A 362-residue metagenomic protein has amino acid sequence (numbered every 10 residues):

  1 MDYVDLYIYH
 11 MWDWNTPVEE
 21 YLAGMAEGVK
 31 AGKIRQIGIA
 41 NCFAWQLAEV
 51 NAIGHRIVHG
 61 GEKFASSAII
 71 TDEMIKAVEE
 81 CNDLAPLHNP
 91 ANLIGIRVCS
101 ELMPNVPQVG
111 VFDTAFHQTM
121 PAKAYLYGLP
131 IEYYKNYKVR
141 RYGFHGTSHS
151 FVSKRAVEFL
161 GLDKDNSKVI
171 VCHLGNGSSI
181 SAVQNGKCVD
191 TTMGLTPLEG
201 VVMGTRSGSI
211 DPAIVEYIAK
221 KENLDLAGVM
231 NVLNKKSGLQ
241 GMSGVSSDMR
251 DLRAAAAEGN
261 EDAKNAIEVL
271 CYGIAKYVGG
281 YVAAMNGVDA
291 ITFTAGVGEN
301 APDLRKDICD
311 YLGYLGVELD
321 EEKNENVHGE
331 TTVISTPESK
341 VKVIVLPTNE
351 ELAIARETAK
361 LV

Functional and structural regions predicted by a protein language model:
M1-D2, A48-A52, A156-D163, V278-D289: Phosphate/pyrophosphate-binding loops at sites that engage ATP/ADP/AMP, CoA/4′-phosphopantetheine, polyphosphate
M1-V50: Glycine/proline-rich, positively charged, aromatic-decorated active-site loop/lid region on the catalytic face
N51-H88, V109, A115-A124: Short beta-strand-loop/turn "lid" adjacent to the catalytic site in phosphate-handling enzymes
H55, P86-N89, P107-F112, Q118 (+4 more regions): General beta-strand structural signal in soluble alpha/beta enzymes
F116-K221: Glycine-rich phosphate-binding loop of actin/hexokinase-like ATP-binding domains
G175, D289-Y311: Glycine-rich phosphate-binding loops at beta-strand->alpha-helix junctions
N231, G238-M242, M249-A284: Adenine-nucleotide phosphate-binding core of ATP-dependent small-molecule kinases
P302, K306-E350: Conserved phosphate-binding/catalytic loops in two-lobed NTP-binding clefts
